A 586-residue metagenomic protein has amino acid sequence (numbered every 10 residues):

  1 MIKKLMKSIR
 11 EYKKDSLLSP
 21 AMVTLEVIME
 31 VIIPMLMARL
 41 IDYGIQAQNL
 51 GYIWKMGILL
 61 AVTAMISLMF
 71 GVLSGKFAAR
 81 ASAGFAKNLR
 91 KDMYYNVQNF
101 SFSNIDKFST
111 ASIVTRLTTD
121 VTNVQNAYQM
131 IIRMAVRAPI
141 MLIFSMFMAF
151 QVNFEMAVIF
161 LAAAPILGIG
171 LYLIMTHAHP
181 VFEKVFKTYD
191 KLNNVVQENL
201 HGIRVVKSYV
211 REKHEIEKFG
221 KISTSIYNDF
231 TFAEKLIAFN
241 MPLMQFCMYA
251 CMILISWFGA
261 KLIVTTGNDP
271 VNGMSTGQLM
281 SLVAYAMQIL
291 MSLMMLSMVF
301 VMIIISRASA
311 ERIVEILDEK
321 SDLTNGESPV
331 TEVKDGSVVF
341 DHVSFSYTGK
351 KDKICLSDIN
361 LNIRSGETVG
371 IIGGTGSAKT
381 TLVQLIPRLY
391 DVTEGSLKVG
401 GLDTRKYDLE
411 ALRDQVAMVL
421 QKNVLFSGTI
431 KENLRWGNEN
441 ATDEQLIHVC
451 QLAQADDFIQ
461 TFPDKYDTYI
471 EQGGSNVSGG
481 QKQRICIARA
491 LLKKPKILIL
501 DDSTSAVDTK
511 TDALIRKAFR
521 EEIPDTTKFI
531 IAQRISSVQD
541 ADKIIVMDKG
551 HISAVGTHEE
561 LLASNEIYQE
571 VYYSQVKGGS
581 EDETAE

Functional and structural regions predicted by a protein language model:
M1-I33, M37, I45-L59, S74-A78 (+14 more regions): Membrane-integrated ABC transporters
E11, D15-I28, R39, L59 (+5 more regions): Transmembrane helices of ABC transporter permease
E11-K13, N99-S103, T119-I132, V136 (+6 more regions): An intracellular "coupling" helix at the cytosolic face of ABC transporter transmembrane type-1 domains
A21-M22, M29-D42, W54, T63-T110 (+12 more regions): Juxtamembrane helix-loop junctions of ABC transporter transmembrane domains
N49-I53, I58, M148-A162, F232-E311 (+1 more regions): Helix-loop-helix
V97, F219, I313, F340-H342: Conserved catalytic Walker-motif region of ABC-type ATPase nucleotide-binding domains
E332-E586: ABC-type nucleotide-binding domain
